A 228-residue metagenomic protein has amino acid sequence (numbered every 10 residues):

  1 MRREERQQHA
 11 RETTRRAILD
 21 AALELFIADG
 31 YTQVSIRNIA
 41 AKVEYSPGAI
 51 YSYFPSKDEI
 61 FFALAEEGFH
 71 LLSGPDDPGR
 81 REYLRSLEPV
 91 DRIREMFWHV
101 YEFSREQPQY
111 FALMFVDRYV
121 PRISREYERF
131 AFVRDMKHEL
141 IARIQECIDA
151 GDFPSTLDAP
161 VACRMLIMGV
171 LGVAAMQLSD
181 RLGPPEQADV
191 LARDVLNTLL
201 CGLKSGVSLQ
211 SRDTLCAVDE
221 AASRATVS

Functional and structural regions predicted by a protein language model:
M1-T13, V207-S228: N-terminal intrinsically disordered/low-complexity leader segments
T13, A17, A21, L25-E59 (+1 more regions): Helix-turn-helix
Y31-T32, F153-P154, L182-G183: Conserved hydrophobic residue
H70, D76-D77, S124-A150, P160-R164 (+2 more regions): Amphipathic alpha-helical packing segments from all-alpha helical-bundle domains
G74, R94-V116, R134, H138 (+3 more regions): Helical hydrophobic small-molecule/effector-binding pocket
P78-Q109, A159, C163-L166, D189: Hydrophobic alpha-helical connector segments
Y101, L157-L178, Q187-L199, A217-A221: Hydrophobic alpha-helical segments that form the core of small-molecule binding pockets and/or dimer interfaces
R105-S124, A175-S179, L215: Amphipathic alpha-helical segments used for helix-helix packing
